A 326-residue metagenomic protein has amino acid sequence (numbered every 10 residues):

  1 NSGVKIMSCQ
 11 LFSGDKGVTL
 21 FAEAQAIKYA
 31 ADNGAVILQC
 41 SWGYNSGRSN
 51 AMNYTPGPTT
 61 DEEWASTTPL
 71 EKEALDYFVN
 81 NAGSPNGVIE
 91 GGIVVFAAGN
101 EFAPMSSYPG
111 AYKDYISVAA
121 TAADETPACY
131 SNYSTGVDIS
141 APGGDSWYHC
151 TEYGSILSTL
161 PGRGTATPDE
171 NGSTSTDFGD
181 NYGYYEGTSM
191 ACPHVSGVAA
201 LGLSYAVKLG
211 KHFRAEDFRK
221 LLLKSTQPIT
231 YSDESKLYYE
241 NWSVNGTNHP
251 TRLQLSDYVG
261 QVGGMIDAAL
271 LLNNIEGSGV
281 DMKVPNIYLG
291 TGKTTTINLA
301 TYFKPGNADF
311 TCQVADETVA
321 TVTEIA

Functional and structural regions predicted by a protein language model:
N1, M7-S13, K28, V36-C40 (+2 more regions): Hydrolase catalytic cores
N1-A22, N33, G43-S49, I89-G91 (+7 more regions): Subtilisin-like serine protease catalytic core
C9-Q10, Q39-G43, V95-A98, A119-A120 (+3 more regions): A cross-family glycoside hydrolase active-site/sugar-binding cleft signature
I27-T68, A97: Short acidic, glycine-rich surface-loop motifs adjacent to enzyme active sites
Y54-V94, A111-D114: Catalytic-core regions built around general acid/base machinery
G83-S84, G99, I266-G279: Secreted peptidase-domain scaffold signal
N274-P305: Extracellular interdomain linkers/hinges and stalk-like, low-complexity segments in secreted or single-pass
D309-T323: Short, solvent-exposed loop/linker segments at beta-strand-coil boundaries, enriched for Pro/Gly and Ser/Thr
